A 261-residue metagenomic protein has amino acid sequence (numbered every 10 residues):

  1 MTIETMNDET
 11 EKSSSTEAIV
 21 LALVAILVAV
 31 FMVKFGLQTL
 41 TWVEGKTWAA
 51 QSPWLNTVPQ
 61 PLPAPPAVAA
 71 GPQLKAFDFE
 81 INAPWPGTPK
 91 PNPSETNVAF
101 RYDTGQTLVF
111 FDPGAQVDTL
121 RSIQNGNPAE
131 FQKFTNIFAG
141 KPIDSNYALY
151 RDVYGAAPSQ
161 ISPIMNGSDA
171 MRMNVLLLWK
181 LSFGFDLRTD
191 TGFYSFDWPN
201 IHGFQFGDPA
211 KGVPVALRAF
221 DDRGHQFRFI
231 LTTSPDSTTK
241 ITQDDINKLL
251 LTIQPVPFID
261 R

Functional and structural regions predicted by a protein language model:
T2-I123, R223, I230-R261: N-terminal targeting sequences that direct proteins away from the cytosol to non-cytosolic compartments
N7, N56, N82, N92 (+9 more regions): Detector for Asparagine
L37, V43, A49, G105 (+6 more regions): Alpha-helical structural elements
D78, G105, N125-P128, K180 (+1 more regions): Glycine-centered secondary-structure boundary/capping sites
K90-N166: Solvent-exposed, non-transmembrane segments of extracytoplasmic/periplasmic domains
N136-R223: Signature of long, low-cysteine stretches enriched in small and polar/charged residues
